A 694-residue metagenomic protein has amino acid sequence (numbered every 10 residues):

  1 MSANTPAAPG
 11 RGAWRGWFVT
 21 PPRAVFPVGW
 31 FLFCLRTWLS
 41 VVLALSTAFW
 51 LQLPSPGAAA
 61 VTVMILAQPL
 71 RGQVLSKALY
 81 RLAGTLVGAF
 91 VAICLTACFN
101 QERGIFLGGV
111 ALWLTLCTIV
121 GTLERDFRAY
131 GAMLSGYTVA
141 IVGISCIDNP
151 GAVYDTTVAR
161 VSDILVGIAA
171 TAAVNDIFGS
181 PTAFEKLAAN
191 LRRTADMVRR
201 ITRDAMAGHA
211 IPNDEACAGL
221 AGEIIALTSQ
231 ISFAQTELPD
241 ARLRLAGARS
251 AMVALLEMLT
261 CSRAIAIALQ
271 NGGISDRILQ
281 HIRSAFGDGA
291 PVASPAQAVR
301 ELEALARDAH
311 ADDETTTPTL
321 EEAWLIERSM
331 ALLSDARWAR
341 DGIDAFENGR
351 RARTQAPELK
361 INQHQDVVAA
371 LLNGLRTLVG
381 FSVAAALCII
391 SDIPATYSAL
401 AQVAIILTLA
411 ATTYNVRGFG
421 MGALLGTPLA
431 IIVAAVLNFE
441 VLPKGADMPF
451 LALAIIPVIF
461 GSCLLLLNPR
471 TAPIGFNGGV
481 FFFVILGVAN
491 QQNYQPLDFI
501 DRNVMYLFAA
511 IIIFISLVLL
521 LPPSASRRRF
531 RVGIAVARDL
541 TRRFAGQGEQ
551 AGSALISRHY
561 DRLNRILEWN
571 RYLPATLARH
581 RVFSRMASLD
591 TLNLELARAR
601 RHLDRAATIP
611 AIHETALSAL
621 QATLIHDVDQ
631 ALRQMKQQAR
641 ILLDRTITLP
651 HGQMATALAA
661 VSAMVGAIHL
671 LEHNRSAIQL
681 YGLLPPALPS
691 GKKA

Functional and structural regions predicted by a protein language model:
M1-T236, L243, W338-D341, N348-R351 (+2 more regions): A transmembrane helix-and-boundary motif of multi-pass membrane transporters/channels
N190-A205, H209, A248-P357, L540 (+1 more regions): Soluble C-terminal extramembrane regulatory/interaction domains of multi-pass membrane proteins
L521, A525, Q547-R633: Extended, charge-rich low-complexity regions and/or helical-solenoid scaffolds
